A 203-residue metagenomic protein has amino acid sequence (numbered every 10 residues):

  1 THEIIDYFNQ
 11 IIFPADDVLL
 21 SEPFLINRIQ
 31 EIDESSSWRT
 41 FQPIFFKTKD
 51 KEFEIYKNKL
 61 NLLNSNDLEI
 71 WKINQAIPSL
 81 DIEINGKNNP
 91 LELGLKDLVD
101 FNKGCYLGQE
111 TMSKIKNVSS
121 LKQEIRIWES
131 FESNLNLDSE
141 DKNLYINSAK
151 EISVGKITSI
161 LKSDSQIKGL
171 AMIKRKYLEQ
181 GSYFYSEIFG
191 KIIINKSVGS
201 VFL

Functional and structural regions predicted by a protein language model:
T1-L203: Basic, glycine/lysine-rich polyanion-binding surfaces/domains
